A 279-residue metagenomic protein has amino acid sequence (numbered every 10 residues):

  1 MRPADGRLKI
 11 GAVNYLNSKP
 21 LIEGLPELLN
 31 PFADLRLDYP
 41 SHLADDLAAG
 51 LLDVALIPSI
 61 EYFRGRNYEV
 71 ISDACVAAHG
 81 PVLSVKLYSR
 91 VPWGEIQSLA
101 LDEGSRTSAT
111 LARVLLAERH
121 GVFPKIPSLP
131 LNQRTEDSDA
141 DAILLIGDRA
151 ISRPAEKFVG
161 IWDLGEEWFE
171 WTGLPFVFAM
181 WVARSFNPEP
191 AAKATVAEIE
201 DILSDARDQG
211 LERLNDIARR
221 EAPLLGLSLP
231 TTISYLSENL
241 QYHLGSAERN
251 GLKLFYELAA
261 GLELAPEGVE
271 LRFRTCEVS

Functional and structural regions predicted by a protein language model:
M1-A78, G94, K157, T172 (+1 more regions): N-terminal hydrophobic or amphipathic helices and topogenic motifs
R2-E27, D38, S84-D141, N250 (+1 more regions): Bilobed "Venus flytrap"/periplasmic-binding protein-like clamshell domains and structurally analogous long
F32, A48-I57, G121, S138-D148: Alpha-to-beta junction loops
Y62-F63, A77, T107, A150-S152: Glycine-rich nucleotide phosphate-binding loop and flanking beta-alpha elements of Rossmann-like dinucleotide-binding
V70-V91, E170-N187: Hydrophobic/proline-rich hinge and linker segments of small-molecule sensing/allosteric domains, predominantly
S128-E221: Pocket-lining segment of extracytoplasmic ligand-binding domains
